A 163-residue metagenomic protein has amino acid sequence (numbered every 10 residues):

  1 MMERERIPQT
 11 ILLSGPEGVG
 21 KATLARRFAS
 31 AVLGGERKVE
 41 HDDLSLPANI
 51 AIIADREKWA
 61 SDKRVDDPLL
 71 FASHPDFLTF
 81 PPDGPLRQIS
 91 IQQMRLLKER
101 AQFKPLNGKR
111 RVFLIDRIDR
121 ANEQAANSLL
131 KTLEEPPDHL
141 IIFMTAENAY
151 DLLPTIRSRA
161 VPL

Functional and structural regions predicted by a protein language model:
M1-Q124: Clamp-loader machinery-focused feature within the broader ASCE/P-loop NTPase space
P75-D76, H139, S158-R159: Short acidic capping loops at alpha-helix termini that bridge into adjacent secondary structure
Q93, F113, R117, A121 (+5 more regions): Helical "lid/switch" subdomain of P-loop NTPase nucleotide-binding domains
E99, K131, S158: Conserved adenine-binding aromatic site and its adjacent loop/helix in ATP-hydrolyzing domains
Q102-K104, N127-M144: Conserved catalytic/switch belt of AAA+ P-loop NTPases
T155-L163: A short helix-turn-beta junction within AAA+ P-loop NTPase domains corresponding to the substrate/partner-engaging
